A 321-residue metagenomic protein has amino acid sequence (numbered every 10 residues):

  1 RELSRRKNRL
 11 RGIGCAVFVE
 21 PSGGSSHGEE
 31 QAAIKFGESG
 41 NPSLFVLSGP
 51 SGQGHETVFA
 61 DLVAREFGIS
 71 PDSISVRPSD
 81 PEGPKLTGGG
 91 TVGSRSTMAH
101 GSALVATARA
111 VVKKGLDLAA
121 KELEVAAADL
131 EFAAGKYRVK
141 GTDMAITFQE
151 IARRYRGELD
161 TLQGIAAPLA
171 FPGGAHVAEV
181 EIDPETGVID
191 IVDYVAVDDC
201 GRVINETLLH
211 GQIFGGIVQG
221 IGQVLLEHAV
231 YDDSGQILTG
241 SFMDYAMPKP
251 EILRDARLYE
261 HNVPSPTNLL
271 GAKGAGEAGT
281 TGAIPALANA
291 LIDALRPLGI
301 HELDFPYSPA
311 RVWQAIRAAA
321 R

Functional and structural regions predicted by a protein language model:
R1-R321: Cofactor-binding beta-sheet edge motifs in enzyme active sites
